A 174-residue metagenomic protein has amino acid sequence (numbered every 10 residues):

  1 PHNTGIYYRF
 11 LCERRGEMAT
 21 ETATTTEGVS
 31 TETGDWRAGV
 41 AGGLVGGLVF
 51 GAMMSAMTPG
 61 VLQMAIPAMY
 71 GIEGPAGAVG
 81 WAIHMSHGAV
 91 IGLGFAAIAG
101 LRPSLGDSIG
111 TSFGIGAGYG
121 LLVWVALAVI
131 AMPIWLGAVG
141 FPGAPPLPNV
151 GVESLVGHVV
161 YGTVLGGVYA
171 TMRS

Functional and structural regions predicted by a protein language model:
P1-L48, S104-L105, I109, A117 (+1 more regions): Haloarchaeal acidic low-complexity proteome signature biased toward cell-envelope/secretome components but also
G47-G60: Alpha-helical transmembrane segments of multi-pass membrane proteins
T58-G74: Membrane-interface interhelical connector segments
G71-A89: Interfacial helix-start motif at the membrane-water boundary
G88-G94, G157-Y169: Hydrophobic cores of alpha-helical transmembrane segments in multi-pass inner/ER membrane proteins, independent
L121-I130, L155, V159: Mid-bilayer segments of alpha-helical transmembrane spans in multi-pass integral membrane proteins that mediate
L127-P142: Transmembrane alpha-helical segments of integral membrane proteins
A144-Y161: Individual transmembrane alpha-helices with interfacial aromatic-anchor signatures
